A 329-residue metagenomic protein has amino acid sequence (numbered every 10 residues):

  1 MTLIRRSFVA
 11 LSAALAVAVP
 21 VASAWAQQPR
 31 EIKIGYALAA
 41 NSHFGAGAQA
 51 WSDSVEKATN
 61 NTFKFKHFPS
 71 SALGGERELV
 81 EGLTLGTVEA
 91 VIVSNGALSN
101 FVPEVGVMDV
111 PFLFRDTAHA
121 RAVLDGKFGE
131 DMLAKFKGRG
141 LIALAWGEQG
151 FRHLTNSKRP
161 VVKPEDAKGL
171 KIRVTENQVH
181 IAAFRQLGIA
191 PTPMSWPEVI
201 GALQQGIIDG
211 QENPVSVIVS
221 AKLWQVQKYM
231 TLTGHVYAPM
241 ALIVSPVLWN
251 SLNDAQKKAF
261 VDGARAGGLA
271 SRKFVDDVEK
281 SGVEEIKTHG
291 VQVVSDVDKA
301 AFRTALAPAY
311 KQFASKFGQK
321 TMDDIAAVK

Functional and structural regions predicted by a protein language model:
T2-L3, V9-S12, W25-H119, K127-K329: N-terminal secretory/targeting leader peptides
A10-P20: Bacterial N-terminal signal peptides
